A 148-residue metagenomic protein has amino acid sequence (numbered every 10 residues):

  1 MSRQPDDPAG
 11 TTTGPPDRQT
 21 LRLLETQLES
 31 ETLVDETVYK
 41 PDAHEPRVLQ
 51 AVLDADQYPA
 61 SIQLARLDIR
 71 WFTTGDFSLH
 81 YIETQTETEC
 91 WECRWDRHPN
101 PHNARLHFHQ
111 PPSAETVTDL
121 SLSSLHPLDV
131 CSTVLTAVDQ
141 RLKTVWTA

Functional and structural regions predicted by a protein language model:
S2, S30, S61, S78 (+3 more regions): Generic serine detector
S2-R66, F72-T74: Negatively charged, low-complexity tracts enriched in Asp/Glu with abundant Ser/Thr
I69-I82, S132-T133: Hydrophobic transmembrane alpha-helix bundles
S78-P127: An exposed acidic His-Trp-rich patch
E115-A148: Well-ordered alpha/beta subsegment
